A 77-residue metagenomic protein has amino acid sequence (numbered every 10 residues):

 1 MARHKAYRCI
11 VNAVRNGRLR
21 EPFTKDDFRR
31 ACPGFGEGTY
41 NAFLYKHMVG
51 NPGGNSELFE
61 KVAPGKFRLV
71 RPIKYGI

Functional and structural regions predicted by a protein language model:
A2-Y7, L19-E21: Helix-boundary capping/turn motifs
H4-Y7, F35-I77: Charged low-complexity interaction tracts in eukaryotic proteins
R8-A13: Pre-recognition alpha-helix immediately N-terminal to the DNA-recognition helix within helix-turn-helix or winged-helix
V14-R15, M48: N-terminal cationic-hydrophobic initiation segments that often serve targeting/anchoring roles
N16-R20, F35: Short helix-capping/hinge SLiMs at alpha-helix to coil transitions
R20-A31: Short acidic, hydrophobic short linear motifs in intrinsically disordered regions
